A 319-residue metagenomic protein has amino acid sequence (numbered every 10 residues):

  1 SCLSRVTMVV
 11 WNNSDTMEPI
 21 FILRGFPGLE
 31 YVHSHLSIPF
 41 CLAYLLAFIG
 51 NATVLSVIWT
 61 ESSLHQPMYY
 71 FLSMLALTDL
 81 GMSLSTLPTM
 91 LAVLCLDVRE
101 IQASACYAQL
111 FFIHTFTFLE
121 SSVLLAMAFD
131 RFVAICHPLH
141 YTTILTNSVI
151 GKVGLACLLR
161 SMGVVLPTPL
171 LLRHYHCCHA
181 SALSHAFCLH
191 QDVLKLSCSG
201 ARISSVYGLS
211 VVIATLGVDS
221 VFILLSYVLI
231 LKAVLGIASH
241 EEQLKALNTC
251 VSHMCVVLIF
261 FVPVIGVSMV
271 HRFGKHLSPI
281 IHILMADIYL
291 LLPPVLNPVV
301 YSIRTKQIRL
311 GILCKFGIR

Functional and structural regions predicted by a protein language model:
S1-R319: Transmembrane helical core of 7TM receptor-like proteins
